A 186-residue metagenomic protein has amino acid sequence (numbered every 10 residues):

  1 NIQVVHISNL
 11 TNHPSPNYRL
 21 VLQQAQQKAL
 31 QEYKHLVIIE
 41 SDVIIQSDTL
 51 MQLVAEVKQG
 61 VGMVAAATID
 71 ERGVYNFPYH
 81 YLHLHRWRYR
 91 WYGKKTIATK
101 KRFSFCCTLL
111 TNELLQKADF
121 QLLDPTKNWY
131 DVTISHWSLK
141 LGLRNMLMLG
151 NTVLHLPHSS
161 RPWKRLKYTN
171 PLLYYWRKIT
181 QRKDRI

Functional and structural regions predicted by a protein language model:
I2-Y33: Active-site-proximal specificity loops/subdomain of glycosyltransferases
Y33-I44: Short beta-strand-to-loop acidic/aromatic patch adjacent to the donor-nucleotide binding site
V43-A55: Acidic donor-binding/catalytic loop of UDP-sugar-dependent glycosyltransferases, especially processive GT2
Q52-N112: Conserved catalytic core of nucleotide-sugar-dependent glycosyltransferases
S104-L110, Q116-T126, T152: Conserved nucleotide-sugar donor-binding catalytic segment
K127-T133: Acidic donor-binding loop at a coil-to-helix junction in glycosyltransferase catalytic cores that engages
M146-L166: Active-site donor/metal-binding and catalytic loop motifs of nucleotide-sugar-dependent glycosylation enzymes
W163-I186: Catalytic core of nucleotide-sugar-dependent glycosyltransferases
